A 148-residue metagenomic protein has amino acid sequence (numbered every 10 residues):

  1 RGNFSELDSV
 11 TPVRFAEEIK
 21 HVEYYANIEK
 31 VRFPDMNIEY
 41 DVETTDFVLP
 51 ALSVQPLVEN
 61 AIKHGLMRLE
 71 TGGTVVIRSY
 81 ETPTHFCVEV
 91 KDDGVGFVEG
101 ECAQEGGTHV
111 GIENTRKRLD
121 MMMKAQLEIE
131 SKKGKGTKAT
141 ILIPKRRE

Functional and structural regions predicted by a protein language model:
R1-K133, K138-T140: Two-component histidine phosphotransfer core
I141-R147: C-terminal beta-strand of the catalytic ATP-binding
